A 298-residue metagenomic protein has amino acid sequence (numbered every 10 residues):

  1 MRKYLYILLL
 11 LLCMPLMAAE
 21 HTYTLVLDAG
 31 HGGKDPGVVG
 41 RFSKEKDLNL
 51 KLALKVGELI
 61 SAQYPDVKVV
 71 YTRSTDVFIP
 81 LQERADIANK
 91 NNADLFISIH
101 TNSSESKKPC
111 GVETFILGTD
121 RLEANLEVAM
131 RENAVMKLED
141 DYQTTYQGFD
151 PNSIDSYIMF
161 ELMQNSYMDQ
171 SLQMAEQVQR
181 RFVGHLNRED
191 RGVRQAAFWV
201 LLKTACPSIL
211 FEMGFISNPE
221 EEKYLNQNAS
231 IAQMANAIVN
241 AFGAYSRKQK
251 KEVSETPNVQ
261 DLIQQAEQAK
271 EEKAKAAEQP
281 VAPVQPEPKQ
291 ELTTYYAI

Functional and structural regions predicted by a protein language model:
K3-Y6, K90-N92: General N-terminal leader/first-domain-start detector
Y4-L5, P109-C110, E123, T204-C206: Short, solvent-exposed loop/turn segments at the edges of secondary structure
Y4-M14: Sec-dependent N-terminal signal peptides
M14, I79, R191-R194: Short gly/ser/thr-rich secondary-structure transition/capping motifs
A19-F149, Q164-M168, L172-E176, A232 (+4 more regions): Catalytic-core regions of hydrolytic enzymes
G37, N102, S156-P257: Active-site-adjacent mobile loop/cap segments within catalytic or ligand-binding domains
Y146-I154, L210: Flexible hinge/switch segments at interdomain interfaces of large molecular machines
A297: Primarily a LysM-type cell-wall glycan-binding module
